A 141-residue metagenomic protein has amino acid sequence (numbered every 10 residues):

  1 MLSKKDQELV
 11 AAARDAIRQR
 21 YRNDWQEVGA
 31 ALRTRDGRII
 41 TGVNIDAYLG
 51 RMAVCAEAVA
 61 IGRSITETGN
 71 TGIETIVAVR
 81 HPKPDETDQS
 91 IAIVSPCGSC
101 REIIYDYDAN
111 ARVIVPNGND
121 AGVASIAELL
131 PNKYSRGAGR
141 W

Functional and structural regions predicted by a protein language model:
M1-N23, G62, E67-W141: C-terminal binding/interaction regions
E27-T34: Short beta-strand scaffold segments in enzyme catalytic cores
T34-D36, N44-D46, V77: Short glycine-rich, polar/acidic loop-and-turn segments at beta strand-coil junctions
R35, V43, A56, P116-G118 (+1 more regions): Fold-independent oxyanion-binding glycine-rich loops and adjacent beta-strand/coil segments at enzyme active sites
G42-I45, T87-D88: Short acidic, glycine/proline-rich loop/turn micro-motifs
N44-A58: Compact, glycine-rich, soluble single-domain proteins
